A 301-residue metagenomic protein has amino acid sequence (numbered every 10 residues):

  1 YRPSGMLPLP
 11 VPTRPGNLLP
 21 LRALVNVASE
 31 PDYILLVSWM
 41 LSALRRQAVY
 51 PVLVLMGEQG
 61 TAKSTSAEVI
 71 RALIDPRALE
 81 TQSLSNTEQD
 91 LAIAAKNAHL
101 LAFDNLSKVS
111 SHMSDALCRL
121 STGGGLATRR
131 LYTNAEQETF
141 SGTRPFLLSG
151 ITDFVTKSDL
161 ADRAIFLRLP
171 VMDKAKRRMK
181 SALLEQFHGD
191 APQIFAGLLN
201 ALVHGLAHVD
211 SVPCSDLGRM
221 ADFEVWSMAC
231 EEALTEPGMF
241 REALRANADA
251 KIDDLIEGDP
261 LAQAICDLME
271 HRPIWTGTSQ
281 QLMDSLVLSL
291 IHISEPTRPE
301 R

Functional and structural regions predicted by a protein language model:
Y1-N97: P-loop NTPase catalytic core of nucleic-acid-dependent motor ATPases
L91-A94, R130-L148: AAA+/SF3 P-loop NTPase mechanochemical coupling elements
N97-H99, G142-P145, D159-A164: Short glycine-/polar-rich loops that comprise or flank the Walker A/P-loop and associated switch/sensor motifs
L100-S121, D153-A161: Conserved AAA+/SF3 P-loop NTPase catalytic/coupling segment centered on the Walker-B
S114-Q137: Conserved catalytic/switch belt of AAA+ P-loop NTPases
K157-D173: A short helix-turn-beta junction within AAA+ P-loop NTPase domains corresponding to the substrate/partner-engaging
G205-S294: DNA transaction DNA-binding modules
I293-R301: A short, hydrophobic C-terminal helix/tail in secreted or cell-surface proteins
